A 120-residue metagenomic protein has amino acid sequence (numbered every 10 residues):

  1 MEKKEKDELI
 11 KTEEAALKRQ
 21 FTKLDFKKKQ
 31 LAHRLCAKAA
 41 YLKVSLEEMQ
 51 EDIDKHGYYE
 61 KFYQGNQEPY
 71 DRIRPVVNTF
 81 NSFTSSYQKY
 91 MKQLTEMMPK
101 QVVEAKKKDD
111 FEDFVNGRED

Functional and structural regions predicted by a protein language model:
M1-D71, E119-D120: Extended, surface-exposed interaction regions
K3-K4, S85, K89, K108: Intrinsic low-complexity, intrinsically disordered segments enriched in polar/basic residues
A40, V44-E47, N78-N81, S85-Q88 (+1 more regions): Generic structural signal for well-ordered, non-transmembrane alpha-helical segments in soluble/cytosolic regions
E51, K55, Q64-N78, K92-D120: Contiguous, low-complexity intrinsically disordered segments that are highly enriched in charged residues
